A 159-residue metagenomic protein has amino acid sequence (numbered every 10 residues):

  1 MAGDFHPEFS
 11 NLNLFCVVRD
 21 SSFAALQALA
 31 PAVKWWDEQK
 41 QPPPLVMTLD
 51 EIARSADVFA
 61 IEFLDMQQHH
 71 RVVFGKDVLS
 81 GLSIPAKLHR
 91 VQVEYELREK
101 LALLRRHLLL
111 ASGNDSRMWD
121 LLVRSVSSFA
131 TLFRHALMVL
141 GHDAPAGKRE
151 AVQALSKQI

Functional and structural regions predicted by a protein language model:
A2-F9, L14-F59: Metal-dependent nucleotidyltransferase catalytic core
P7-F9, I61, L88, Q92: Charged, alpha-helix-enriched surfaces in structured cytosolic catalytic cores of large nucleotide-utilizing machines
V72-V73: A charged, well-structured terminal subsegment
K76-I84: Extended, charge-rich low-complexity interaction segments
S83, K87-I159: Conserved nucleotidyltransferase catalytic core and NTase-mimicking acidic/glycine-rich helix/loop elements in nucleic
